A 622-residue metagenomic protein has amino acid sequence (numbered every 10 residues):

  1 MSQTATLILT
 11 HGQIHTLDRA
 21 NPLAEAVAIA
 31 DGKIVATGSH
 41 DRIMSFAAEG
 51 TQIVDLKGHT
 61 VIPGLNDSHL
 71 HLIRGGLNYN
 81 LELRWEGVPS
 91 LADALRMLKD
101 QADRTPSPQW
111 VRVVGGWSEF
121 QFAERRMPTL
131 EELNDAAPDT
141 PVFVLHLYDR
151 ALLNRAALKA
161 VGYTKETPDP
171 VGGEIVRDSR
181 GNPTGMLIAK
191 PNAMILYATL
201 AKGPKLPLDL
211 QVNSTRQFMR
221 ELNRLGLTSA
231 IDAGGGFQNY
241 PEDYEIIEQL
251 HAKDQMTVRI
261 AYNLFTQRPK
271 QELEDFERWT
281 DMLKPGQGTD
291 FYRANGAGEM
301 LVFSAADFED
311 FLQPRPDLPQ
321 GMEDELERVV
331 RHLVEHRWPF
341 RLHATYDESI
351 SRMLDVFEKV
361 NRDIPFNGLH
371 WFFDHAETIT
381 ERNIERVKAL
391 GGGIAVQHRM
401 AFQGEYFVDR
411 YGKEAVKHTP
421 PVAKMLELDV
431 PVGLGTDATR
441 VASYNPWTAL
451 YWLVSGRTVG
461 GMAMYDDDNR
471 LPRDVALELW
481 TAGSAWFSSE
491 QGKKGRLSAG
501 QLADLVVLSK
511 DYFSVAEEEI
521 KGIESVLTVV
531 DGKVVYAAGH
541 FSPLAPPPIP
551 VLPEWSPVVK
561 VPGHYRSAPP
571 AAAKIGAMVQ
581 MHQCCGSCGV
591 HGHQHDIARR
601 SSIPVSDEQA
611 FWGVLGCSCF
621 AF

Functional and structural regions predicted by a protein language model:
S2-H11, H15, R19-T280, N295-S349 (+5 more regions): Divalent metal-binding segments
L17, G116, G235, A376-E377 (+2 more regions): Flexible loop residues that form catalytic and substrate-binding hotspots at small-molecule/glycan-binding clefts
H71, T289-A305, G391-A401: Non-cysteine beta-strand/loop elements that form the S-adenosyl-L-methionine
G76-N80, P170, Q255, T289 (+5 more regions): Short, solvent-exposed loop/turn segments at the edges of secondary structure
V114, L145, Q397, V506-S509 (+1 more regions): Residue-level recognition of conserved beta-strand edge/terminus positions
L250-D254, T280-Y292, I364-F366, V387-G391: Acidic (Asp/Glu)-rich catalytic clusters
R331-R341, T345-W371, H375-A376, E381-E385 (+4 more regions): His/Asp/Glu-enriched, well-ordered alpha-helical/loop segment that forms or immediately abuts the divalent-metal
A485-F487, K493, V507-I520, V526-G613: C-terminal functional module detector
